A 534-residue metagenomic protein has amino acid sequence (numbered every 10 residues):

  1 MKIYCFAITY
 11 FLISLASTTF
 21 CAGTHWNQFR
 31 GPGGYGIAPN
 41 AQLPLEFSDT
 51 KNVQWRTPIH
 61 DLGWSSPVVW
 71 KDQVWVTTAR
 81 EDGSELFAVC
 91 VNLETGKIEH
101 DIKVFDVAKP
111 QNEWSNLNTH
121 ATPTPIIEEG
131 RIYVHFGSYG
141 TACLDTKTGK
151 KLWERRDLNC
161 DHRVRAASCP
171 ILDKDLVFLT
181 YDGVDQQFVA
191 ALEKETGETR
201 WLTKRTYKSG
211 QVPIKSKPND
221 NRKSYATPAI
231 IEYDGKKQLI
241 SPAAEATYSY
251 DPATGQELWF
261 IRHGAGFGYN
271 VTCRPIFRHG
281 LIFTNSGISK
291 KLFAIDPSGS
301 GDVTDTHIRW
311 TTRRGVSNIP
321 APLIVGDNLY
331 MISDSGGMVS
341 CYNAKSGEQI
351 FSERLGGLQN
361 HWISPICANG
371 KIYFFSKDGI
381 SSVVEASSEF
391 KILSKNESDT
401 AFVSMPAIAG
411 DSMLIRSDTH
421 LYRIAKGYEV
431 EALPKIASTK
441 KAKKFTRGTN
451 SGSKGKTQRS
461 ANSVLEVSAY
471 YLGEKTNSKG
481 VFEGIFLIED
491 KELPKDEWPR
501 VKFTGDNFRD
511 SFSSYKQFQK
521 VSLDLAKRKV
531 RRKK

Functional and structural regions predicted by a protein language model:
M1-F6: Positively charged n-region of N-terminal signal peptides that target proteins for export
A7-T18: Bacterial N-terminal signal peptides
C21-R459: Noncatalytic, solvent-exposed loop/strand surfaces of beta-propeller-type extracellular/periplasmic domains
N52-Q54, N462-S468, K520: Intrinsic-disorder/low-complexity, polar/charged segments enriched in Ser/Thr/Lys/Arg/Asp/Glu/Gln
R459-E489: Structural detector for short beta-strands of small beta-barrel domains
L493-F512: Beta-strand/loop nucleic-acid-binding surfaces
D506-D524: Short nucleic-acid-contacting surface segments enriched for D/E, G, S/T with interspersed K/R
A526-K534: OB-fold/S1-family single-stranded nucleic acid-binding modules
